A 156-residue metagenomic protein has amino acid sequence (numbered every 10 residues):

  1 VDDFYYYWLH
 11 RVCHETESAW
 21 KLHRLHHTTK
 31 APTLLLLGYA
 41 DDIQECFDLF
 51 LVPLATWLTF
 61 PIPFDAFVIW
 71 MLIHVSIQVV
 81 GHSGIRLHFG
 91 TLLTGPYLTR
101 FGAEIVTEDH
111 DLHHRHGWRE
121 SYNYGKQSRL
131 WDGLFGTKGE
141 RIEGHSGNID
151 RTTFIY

Functional and structural regions predicted by a protein language model:
V1-V12, G95-R100: Membrane-embedded alpha-helical segments that form the functional core of polytopic membrane enzymes, especially those
E17-Y156: Cytosolic/stromal cytosol-facing helical appendages immediately following the last transmembrane segment
